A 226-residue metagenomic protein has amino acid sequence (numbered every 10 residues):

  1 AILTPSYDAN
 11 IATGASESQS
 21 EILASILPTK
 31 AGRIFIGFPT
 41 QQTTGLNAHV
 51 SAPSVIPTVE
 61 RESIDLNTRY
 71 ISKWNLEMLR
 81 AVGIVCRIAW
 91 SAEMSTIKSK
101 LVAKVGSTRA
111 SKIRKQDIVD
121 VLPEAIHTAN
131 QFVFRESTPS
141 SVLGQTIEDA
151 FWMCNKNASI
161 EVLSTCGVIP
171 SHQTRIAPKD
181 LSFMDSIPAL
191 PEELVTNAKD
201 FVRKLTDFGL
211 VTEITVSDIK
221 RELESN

Functional and structural regions predicted by a protein language model:
A1-N226: GHKL/Bergerat-fold ATPase module
